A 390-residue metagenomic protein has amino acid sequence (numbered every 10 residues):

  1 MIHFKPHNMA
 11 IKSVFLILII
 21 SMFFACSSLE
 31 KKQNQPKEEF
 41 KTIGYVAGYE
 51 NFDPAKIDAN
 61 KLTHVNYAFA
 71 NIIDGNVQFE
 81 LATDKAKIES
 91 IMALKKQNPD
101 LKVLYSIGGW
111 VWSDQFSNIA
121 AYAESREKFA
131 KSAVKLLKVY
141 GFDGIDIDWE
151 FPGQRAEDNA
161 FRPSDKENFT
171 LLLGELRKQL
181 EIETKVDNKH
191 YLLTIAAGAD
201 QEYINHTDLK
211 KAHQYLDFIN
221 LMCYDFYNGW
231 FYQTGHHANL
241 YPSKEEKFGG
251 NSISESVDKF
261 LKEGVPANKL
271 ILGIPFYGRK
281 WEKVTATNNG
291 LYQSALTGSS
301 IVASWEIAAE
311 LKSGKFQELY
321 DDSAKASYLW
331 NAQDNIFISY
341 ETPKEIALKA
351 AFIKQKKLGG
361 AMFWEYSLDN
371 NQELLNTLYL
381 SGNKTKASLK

Functional and structural regions predicted by a protein language model:
M1-A10: N-terminal secretory signal peptides that target proteins for export/translocation
F24-A25: C-terminal motif of bacterial Sec signal peptides marking the signal peptidase cleavage site
Q33-L137, G153-Q154, S164, L173 (+5 more regions): Glycan-recognition patch characteristic of GH18 chitinases/ENGases and related GlcNAc/peptidoglycan-binding proteins
V46-K61, A123-K138, Q201-A212, I253 (+2 more regions): Short, acidic/polar
V65, Y105, I147, L176 (+4 more regions): Conserved, mostly hydrophobic/aromatic
D74-A86, P152-A308: Substrate-binding surface in catalytic domains of secreted glycosidases
I107, Y227-A238, E246, I274-F352 (+1 more regions): Glycan-binding loop/region signatures in secreted carbohydrate-active enzymes
K138, W149-A199, C223, D334-K390: Active-site and adjacent substrate-binding regions of carbohydrate-active enzymes
